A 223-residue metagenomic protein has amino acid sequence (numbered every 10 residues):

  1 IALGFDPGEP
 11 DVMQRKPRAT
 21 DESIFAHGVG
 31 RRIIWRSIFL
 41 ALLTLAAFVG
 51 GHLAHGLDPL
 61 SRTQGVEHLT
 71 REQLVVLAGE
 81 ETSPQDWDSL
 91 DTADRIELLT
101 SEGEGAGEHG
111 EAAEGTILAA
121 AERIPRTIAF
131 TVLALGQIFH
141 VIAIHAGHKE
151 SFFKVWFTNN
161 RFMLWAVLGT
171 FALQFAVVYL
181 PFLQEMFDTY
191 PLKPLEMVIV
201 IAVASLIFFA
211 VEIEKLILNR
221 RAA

Functional and structural regions predicted by a protein language model:
I1-A223: C-terminal transmembrane helices and immediately adjacent loops/tails of multi-pass membrane transport proteins
